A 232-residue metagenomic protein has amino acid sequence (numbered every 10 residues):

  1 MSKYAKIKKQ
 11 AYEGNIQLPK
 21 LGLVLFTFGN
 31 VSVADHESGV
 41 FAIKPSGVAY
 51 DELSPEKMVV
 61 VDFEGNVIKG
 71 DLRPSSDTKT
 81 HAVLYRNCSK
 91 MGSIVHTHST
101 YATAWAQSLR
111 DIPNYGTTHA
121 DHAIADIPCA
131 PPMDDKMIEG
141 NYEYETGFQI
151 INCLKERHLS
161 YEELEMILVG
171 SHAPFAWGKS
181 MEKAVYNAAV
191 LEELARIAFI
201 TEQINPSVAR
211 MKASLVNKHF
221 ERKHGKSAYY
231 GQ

Functional and structural regions predicted by a protein language model:
M1-Q232: Glycine-rich flexible loops
